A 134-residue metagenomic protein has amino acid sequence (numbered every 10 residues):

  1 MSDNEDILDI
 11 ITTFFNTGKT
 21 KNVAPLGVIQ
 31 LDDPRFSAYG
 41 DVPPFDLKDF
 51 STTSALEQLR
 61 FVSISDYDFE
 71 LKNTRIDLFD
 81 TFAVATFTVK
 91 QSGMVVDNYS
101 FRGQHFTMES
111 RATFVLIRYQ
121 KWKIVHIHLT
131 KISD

Functional and structural regions predicted by a protein language model:
D3-N22: Short, aromatic-enriched amphipathic alpha-helices that serve as compact interaction elements
E5, V23-L78: A solvent-exposed, acidic/Ser-Thr-rich amphipathic alpha-helical stretch
Q30, V89-Q91, H128-K131: Short beta-strand segments enriched in hydrophobic/aromatic residues within well-folded beta-rich domains
S63, S92-H105: Short, cysteine-centered beta-strand-loop-beta hairpins and adjacent loop/turn segments enriched in charged/polar
F69-L71, T86, V95, T107-A112: Short, surface-exposed coil-to-beta transition loops
T74-A85, L116-K123: A short, structured loop/turn motif at beta-sheet edges
D80-D97: A short hydrophobic beta-strand element
Q104-D134: Short beta-strand edge/turn micro-motifs at domain boundaries
